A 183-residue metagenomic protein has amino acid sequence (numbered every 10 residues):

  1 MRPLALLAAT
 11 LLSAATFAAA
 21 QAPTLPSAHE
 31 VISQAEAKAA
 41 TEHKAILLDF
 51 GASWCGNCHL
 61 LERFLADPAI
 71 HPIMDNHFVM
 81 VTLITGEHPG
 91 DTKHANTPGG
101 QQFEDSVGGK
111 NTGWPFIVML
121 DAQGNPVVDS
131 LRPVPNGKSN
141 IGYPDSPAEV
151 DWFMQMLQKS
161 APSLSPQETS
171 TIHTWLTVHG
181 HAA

Functional and structural regions predicted by a protein language model:
A5-A15: Bacterial N-terminal signal peptides
A18-A22: Boundary at the C-terminal end of the N-terminal hydrophobic targeting segment
A28-I46: A short beta-strand-turn-helix
I46-L48, C55, M80, I117: Hydrophobic beta-strand anchors of alpha/beta hydrolase catalytic cores
F50-L65: Conserved redox-active cysteine motifs that mediate thiol-disulfide chemistry, especially di-cysteine Cys-X(1-2)-Cys
D67-H71, D75-F153: Thioredoxin-like thiol-disulfide oxidoreductase module
P133-A183: Thiol-/selenol-based redox modules, centered on thioredoxin-like and closely related oxidoreductase domains
